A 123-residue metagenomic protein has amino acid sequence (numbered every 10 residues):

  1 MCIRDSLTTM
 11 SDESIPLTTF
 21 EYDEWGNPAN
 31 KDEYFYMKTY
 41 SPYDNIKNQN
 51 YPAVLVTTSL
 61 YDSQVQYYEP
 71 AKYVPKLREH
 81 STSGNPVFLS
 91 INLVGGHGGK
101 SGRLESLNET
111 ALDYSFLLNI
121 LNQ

Functional and structural regions predicted by a protein language model:
R4-Q123: Active-site-proximal cap/loop segments of hydrolase catalytic domains
